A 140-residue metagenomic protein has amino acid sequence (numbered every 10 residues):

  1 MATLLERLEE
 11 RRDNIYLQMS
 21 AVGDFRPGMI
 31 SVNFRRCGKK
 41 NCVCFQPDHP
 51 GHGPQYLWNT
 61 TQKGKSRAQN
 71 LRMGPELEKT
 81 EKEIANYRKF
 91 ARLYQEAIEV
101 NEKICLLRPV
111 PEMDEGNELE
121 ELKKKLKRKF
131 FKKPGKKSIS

Functional and structural regions predicted by a protein language model:
M1-S140: A positively charged, amphipathic N-terminal helix/segment that binds anionic biomolecules
